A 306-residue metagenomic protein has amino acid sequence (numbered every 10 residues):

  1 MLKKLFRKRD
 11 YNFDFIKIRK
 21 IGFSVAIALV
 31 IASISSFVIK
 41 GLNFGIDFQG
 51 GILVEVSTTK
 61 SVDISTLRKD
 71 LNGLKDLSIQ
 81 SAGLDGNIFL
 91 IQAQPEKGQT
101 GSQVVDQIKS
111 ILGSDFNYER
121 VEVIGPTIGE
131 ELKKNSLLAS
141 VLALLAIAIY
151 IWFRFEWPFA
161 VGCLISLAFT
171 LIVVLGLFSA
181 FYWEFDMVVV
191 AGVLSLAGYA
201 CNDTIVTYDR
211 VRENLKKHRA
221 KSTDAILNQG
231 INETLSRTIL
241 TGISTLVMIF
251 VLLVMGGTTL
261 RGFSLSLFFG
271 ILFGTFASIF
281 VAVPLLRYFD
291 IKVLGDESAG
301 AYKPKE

Functional and structural regions predicted by a protein language model:
M1-E306: A structural signal for conserved, well-ordered secondary-structure elements that form binding/interaction cores
